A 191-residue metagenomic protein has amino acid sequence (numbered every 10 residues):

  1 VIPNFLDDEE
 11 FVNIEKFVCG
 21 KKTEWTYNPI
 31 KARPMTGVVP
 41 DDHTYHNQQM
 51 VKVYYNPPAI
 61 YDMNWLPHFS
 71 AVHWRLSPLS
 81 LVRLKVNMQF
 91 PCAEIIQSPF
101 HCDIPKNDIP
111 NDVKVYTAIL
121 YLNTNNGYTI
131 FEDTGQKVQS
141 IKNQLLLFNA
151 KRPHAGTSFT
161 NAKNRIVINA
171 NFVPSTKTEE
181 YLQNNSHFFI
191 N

Functional and structural regions predicted by a protein language model:
V1-L79, S186-N191: Non-heme Fe(II)/2-oxoglutarate
P78-I96: A short glycine-rich, His/Asp/Glu-containing loop-to-beta-strand
E94-F100, P105-N107, V113-V115, Y121-I141 (+2 more regions): A short beta-strand-loop-beta hairpin characteristic of the jelly-roll/cupin
P99-F100, P153-N161: Short beta-strand His + acidic residue motifs that chelate non-heme Fe in jelly-roll/DSBH and cupin folds
T117-L120, A162-T178: A short hydrophobic beta-strand segment most commonly corresponding to one strand of the jelly-roll/cupin
I130-E132, A170-N191: Double-stranded beta-helix
V138-A155: Conserved metal-binding segment of the jelly-roll/cupin
